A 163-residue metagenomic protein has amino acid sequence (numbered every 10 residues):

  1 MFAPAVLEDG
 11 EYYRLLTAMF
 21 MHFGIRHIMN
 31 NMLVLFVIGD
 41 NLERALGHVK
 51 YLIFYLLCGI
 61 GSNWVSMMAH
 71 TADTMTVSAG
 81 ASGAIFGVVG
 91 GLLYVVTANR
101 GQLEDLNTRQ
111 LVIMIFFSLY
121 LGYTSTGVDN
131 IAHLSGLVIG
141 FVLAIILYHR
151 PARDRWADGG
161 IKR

Functional and structural regions predicted by a protein language model:
M1-R163: A detector for small-residue-rich transmembrane helices and their helix-helix packing motifs
